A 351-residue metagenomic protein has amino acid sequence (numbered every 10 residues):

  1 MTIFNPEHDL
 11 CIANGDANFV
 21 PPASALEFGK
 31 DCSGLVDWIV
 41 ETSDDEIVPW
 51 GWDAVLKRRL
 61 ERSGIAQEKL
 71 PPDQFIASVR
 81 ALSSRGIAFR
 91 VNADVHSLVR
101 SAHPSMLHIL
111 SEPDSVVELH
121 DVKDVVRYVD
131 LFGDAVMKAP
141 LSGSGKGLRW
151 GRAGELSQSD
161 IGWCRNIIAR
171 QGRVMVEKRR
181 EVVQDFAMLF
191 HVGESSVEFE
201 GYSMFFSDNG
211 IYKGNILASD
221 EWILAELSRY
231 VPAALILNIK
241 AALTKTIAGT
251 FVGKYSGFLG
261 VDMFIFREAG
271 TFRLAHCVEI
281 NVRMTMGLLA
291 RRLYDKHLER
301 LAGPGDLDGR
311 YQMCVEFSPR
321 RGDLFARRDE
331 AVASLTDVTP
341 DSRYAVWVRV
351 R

Functional and structural regions predicted by a protein language model:
I3-H8, W50-V55, R179: Structural motif
I12-A13, A25-D130, S142: Conserved N-proximal alpha/beta basic substrate-recognition cap immediately N-terminal to, or forming the N-lobe
S115, A135-D160, F186-A187, G210-L227: Glycine-rich phosphate-binding loop of ATP-grasp-fold ATP-dependent ligases
G133, Q158-G214, I265-C277: Phosphate-binding site of ATP-dependent enzymes
M137, V261, V278, V282: Active-site flanking residues adjacent to catalytic metal/cofactor-binding acidic residues
R170-R173, Y212-R273, V315-D329: A long amphipathic alpha-helix within ATP-dependent nucleotide-binding catalytic cores
F190-L243, N281-G305: ATP-dependent carboxylate/phosphate-activation module, predominantly the ATP-grasp catalytic core and closely related
E299-R351: Peripheral (often C-terminal) accessory segments that flank ATP-dependent C-N-forming ligase machineries
